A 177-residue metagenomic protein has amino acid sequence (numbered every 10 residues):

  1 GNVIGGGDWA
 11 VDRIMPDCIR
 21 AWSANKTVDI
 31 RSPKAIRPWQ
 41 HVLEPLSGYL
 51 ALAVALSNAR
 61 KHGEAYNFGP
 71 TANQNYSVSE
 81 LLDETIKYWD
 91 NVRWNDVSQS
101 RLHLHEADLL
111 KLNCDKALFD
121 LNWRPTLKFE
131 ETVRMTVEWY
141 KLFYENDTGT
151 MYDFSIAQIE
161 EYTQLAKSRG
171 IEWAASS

Functional and structural regions predicted by a protein language model:
G1-I14, A35-W39, N67: Flexible, glycine-rich beta-alpha linker
W22-S177: C-terminal substrate-binding subdomain of Rossmann-fold SDR/epimerase-dehydratase oxidoreductases
